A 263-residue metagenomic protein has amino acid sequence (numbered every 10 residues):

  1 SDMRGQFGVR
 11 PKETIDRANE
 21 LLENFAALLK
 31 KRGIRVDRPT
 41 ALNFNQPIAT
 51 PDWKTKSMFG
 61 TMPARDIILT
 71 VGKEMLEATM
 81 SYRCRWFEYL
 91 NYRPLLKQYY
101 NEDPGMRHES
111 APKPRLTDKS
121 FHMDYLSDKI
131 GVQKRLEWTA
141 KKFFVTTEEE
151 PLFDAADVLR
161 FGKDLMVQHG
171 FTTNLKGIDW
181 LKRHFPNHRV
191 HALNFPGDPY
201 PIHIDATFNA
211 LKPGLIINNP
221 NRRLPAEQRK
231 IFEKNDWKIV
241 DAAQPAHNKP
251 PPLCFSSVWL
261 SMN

Functional and structural regions predicted by a protein language model:
S1-N263: The feature marks the mature, well-folded catalytic cores of soluble enzymes
